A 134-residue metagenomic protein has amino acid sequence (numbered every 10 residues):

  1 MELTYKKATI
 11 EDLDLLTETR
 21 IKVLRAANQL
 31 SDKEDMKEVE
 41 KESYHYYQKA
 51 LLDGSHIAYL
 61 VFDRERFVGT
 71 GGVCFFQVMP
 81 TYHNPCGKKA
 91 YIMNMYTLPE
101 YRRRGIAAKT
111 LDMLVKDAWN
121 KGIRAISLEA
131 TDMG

Functional and structural regions predicted by a protein language model:
M1-E11, K22: Conserved N-terminal entry element of GNAT/NAT acetyltransferase domains
L24-Y46: Conserved GNAT-fold acetyl-CoA-binding loop/helix
H45-L60: A short helix-loop-beta-strand connector motif used in the catalytic cores of GNAT acetyltransferases and, in some
L60, R66-F75, Y91, Y96: Conserved beta-strand in the GNAT
H83-P99: Conserved acetyl-CoA binding element of GNAT-fold acetyltransferases
Y101, G105-M113: Conserved acetyl-CoA pyrophosphate-binding loop and the N-cap/start of the following alpha-helix in GNAT-like
L111, A118-T131: Conserved GNAT acetyl-CoA-binding A-motif
